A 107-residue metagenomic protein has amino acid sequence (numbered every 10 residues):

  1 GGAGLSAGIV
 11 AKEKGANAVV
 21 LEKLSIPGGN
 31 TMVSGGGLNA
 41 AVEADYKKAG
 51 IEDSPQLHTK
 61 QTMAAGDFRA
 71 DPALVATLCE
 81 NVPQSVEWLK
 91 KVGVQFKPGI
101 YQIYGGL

Functional and structural regions predicted by a protein language model:
G1-V20: N-terminal Rossmann-like FAD-binding beta1-loop-alpha1 element of flavoenzymes
K23-L107: Conserved N-terminal/central alpha/beta ligand/cofactor-binding core
